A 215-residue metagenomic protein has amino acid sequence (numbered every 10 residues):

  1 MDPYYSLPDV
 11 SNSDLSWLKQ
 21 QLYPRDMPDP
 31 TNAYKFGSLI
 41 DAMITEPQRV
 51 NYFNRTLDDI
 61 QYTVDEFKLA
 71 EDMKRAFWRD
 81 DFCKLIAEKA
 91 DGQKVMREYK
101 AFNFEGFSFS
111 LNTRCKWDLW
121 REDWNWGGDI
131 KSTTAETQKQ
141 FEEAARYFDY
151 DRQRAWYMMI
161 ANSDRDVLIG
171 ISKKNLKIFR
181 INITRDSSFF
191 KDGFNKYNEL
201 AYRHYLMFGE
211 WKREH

Functional and structural regions predicted by a protein language model:
M1-K116, R213: Metal-dependent nuclease catalytic cores that hydrolyze phosphodiester bonds in DNA/RNA, characterized by
L39, R152-M159: Short amphipathic alpha-helical face segments that pack within enzyme cores and frequently flank/anchor catalytic
I44-Q48, S132-A135, N162: Hydrophobic/aromatic-lined pockets within catalytic cores
V64, A70-R75, A144-R146, W156-H215: Metal-dependent nuclease catalytic regions and adjoining charged, substrate-binding loops involved in nucleic-acid end
C83-K84, R121-N125, M159-D166: Secondary-structure boundary elements
N112-R114, N125, L176-I178: Short, mixed charged/polar active-site loops that provide acid/base catalysis or chelate metal/phosphate cofactors
C115-Q140, Y157: Conserved catalytic cores of phosphodiester-cleaving nucleases, focusing on short active-site segments
K139-D151: A short alpha/beta connector and helix-capping loop motif
